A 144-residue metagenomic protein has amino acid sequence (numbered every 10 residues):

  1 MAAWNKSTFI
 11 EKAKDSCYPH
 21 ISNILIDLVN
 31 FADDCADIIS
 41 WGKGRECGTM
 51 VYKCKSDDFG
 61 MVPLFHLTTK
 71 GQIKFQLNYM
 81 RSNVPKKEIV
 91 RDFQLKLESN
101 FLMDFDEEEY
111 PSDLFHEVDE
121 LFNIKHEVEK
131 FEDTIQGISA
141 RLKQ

Functional and structural regions predicted by a protein language model:
M1-H116: Polyanion-binding interface signature
E98-Q144: Charge-biased C-terminal accessory regions appended to nucleic-acid-, cytoskeletal NTPase
